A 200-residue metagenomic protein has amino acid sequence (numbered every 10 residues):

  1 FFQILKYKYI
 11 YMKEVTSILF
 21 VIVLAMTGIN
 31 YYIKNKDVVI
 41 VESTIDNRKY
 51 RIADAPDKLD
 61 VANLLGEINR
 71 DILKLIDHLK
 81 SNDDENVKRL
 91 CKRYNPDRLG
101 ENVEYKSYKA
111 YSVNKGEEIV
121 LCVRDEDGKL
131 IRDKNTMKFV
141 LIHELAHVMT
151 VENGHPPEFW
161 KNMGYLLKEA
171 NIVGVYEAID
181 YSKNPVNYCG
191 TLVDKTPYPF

Functional and structural regions predicted by a protein language model:
F1-Y11: N-terminal amphipathic/basic-hydrophobic helices that include classical n-h-c signal peptides and signal-anchor
K8-I10, N47, D84: Short linear motifs in intrinsically disordered/low-complexity regions
Y11-I18: Feature marks short, highly hydrophobic, charge-poor N-terminal signal-anchor/signal peptide-like helices that anchor
L19-I45, D54-R132, E152-F200: Metalloprotease/metallohydrolase-associated module, dominated by Zn2+-dependent proteases
K49-I52, K138-I142: Surface-exposed beta-strand-to-loop junctions that form interaction patches on eukaryotic regulatory domains
F139-V151: Active-site recognition of the HExxH zinc-binding catalytic motif
